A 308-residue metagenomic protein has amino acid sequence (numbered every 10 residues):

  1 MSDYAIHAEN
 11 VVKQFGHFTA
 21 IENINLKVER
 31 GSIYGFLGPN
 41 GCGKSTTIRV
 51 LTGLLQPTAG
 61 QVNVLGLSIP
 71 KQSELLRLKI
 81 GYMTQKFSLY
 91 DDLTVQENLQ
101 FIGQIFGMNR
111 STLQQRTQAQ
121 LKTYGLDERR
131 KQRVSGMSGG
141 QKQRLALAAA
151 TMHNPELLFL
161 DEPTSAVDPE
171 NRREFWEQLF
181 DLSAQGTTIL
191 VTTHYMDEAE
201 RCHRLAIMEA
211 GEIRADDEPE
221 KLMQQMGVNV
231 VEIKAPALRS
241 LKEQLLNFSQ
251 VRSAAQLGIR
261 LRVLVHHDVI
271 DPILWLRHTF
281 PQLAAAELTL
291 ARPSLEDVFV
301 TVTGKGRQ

Functional and structural regions predicted by a protein language model:
G60-S68, L75-L76: Conserved ABC transporter NBD signature motif
D92, R133-M137: Conserved ABC ATPase signature
Q100, Q104, S111-R129: Conserved ABC ATPase "signature" region
L158-D161: Catalytic Walker B motif of ABC-type/P-loop ATPase nucleotide-binding domains
V228-Q308: Short, charged/small-residue-rich alpha-helical element at the C-terminal edge of ABC transporter nucleotide-binding
